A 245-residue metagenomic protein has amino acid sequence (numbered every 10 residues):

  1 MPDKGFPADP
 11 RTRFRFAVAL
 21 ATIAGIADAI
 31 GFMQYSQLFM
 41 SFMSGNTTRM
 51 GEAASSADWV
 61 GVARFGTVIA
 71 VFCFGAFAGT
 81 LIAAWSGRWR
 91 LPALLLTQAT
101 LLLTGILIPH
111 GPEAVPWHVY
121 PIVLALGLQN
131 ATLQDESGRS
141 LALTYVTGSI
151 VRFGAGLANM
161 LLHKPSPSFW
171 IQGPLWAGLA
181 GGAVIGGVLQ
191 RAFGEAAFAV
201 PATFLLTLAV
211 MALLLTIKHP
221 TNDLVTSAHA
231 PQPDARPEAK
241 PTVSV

Functional and structural regions predicted by a protein language model:
M1-R13, D223-S227: Short, Lys/Arg-rich, polar N-terminal cytosolic tail immediately upstream of the first transmembrane signal-anchor
V18-D28, Q37-M40, L101, E113-T144: Hydrophobic core of transmembrane alpha-helices in multi-pass small-molecule transporters, especially MFS/SLC-type
M40, G45, G51-E52, A57 (+2 more regions): Substrate-agnostic recognition of the 12-TM MFS/MFS-like secondary transporter fold
I69, C73-F77, W176-V184: Hydrophobic/small/kink-forming positions within alpha-helical transmembrane segments of polytopic membrane proteins
G75-R88, Q190-R191: Helix-to-loop junctions at the C-terminal end of transmembrane segments in multipass secondary transporters
G87-Q98, P116-P121, L141-V146, G173: Cytoplasmic-side transmembrane-helix entry/capping segments in multi-pass membrane proteins
L96-L101, A196-L214: Symmetry-related core transmembrane helices of the 12-TM Major Facilitator Superfamily/SLC fold
A99-A114, A212-T216: C-terminal ends and interior cores of transmembrane alpha-helices in multi-pass membrane transporters/permeases
